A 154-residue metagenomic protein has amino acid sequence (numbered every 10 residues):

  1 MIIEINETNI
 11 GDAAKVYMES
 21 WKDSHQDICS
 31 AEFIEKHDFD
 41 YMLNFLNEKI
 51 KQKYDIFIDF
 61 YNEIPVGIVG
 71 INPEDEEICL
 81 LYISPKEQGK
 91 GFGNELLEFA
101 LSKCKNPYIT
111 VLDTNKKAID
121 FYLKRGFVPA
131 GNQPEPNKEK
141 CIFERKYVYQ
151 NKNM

Functional and structural regions predicted by a protein language model:
E4-I10, K15-K86, L97-F99, E135 (+1 more regions): Acetyl-CoA-dependent GNAT
I5, Y108, L112-I119, K124-R125 (+1 more regions): C-terminal "cap" of GNAT-fold acetyltransferases
G11, K90, K116: Loop/helix-junction capping segments adjacent to catalytic residues or to phosphate/diphosphate-binding pockets
D55, K105-P107: Short active-site oxyanion
G67-G70, G89-G93, G126, G131: Glycine-centered flexibility sites
I83, G89-S102, D120-K124: Conserved acetyl-CoA-binding loop-helix of GNAT-fold acetyltransferases
